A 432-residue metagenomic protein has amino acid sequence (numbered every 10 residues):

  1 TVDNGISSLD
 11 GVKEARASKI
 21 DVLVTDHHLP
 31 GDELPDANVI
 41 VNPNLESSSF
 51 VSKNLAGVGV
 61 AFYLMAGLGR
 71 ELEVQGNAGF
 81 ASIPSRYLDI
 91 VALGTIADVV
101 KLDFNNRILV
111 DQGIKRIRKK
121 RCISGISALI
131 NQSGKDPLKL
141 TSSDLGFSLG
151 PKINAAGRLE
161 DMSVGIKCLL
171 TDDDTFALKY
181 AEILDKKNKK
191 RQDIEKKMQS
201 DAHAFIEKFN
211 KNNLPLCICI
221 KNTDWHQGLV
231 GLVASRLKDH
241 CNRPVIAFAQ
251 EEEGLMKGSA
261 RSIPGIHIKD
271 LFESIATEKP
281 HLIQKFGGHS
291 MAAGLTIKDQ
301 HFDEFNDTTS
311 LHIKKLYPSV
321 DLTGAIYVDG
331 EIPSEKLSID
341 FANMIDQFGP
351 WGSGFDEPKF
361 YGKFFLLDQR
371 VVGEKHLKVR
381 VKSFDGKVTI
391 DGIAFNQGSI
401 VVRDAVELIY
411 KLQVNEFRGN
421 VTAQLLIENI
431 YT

Functional and structural regions predicted by a protein language model:
T1, S18, R70-D307, D321 (+4 more regions): Hydrophobic helix-and-loop "lid/oligomerization" segment in the mid-to-C-terminal part of catalytic domains
T1-P35, I40-P43, K197, D201-A204 (+2 more regions): N-terminal small/polar loop signature for handling phosphorylated ligands or for N-terminal nucleophile
S8, H28-E33, S47-S49, E252-L255 (+1 more regions): Short gly/pro/ser/thr-enriched loop/turn and capping motifs at secondary-structure boundaries
E33-Q75, P84-L93, G288: Short alpha-helices
I220, K378-S383, I393, L425-E428: Short, acidic/hydrophobic/Gly-rich beta-strand patch recurrent on exposed beta strands that often constitutes part
A293, H301-N306, V402-T432: OB-fold single-stranded nucleic acid-binding module
I326-I390: Accessory interdomain/linker segments of ATP-dependent helicases and helicase-like nucleic-acid enzymes that mediate
G386-V401: Beta-strand/loop nucleic-acid-binding surfaces
